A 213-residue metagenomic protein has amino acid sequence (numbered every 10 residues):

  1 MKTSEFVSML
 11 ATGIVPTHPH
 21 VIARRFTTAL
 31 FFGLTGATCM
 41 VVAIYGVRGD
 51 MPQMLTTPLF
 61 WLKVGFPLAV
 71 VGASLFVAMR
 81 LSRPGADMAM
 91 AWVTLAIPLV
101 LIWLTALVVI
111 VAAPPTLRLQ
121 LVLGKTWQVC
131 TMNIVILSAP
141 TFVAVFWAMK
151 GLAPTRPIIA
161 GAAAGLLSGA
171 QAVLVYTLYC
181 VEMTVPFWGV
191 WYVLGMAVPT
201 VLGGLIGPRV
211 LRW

Functional and structural regions predicted by a protein language model:
M1-T27: N-terminal juxtamembrane cytosolic/stromal segments of multi-pass membrane proteins
H18-A23, R80-W92, A148-I159: Membrane-interface helix-boundary motifs at transmembrane edges
R24-Q120: Selected alpha-helical membrane-embedding segments in polytopic membrane proteins
T27-T35, M132-I134, G161-L166: Select subsegments of transmembrane alpha-helices in polytopic membrane proteins, especially boundary-proximal
G36-M40, L75, L101-T105, L137-T141 (+3 more regions): Alpha-helical transmembrane segments of multipass membrane proteins
Q53-F60, W92, L117-T131, I159-A160 (+1 more regions): Non-cytosolic membrane-interface motifs at loop->transmembrane helix junctions
L104-I159: Membrane-proximal helix-loop-helix units in multi-pass membrane proteins
A144-W213: Terminal transmembrane helical module of multi-pass membrane proteins
